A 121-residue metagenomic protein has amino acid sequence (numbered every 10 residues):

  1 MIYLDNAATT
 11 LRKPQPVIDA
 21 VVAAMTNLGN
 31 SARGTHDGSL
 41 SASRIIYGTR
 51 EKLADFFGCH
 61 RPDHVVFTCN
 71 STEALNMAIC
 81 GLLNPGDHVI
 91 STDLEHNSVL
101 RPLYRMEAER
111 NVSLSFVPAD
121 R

Functional and structural regions predicted by a protein language model:
M1-R121: Pyridoxal 5′-phosphate
